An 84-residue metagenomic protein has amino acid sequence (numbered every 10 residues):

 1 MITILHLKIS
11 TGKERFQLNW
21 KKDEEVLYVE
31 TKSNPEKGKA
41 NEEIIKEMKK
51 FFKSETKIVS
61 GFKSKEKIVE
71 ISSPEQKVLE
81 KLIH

Functional and structural regions predicted by a protein language model:
M1-G38, E42-I45, E55-K63, K67-H84: Contiguous, often N-terminal, cationic amphipathic patches that form binding interfaces
